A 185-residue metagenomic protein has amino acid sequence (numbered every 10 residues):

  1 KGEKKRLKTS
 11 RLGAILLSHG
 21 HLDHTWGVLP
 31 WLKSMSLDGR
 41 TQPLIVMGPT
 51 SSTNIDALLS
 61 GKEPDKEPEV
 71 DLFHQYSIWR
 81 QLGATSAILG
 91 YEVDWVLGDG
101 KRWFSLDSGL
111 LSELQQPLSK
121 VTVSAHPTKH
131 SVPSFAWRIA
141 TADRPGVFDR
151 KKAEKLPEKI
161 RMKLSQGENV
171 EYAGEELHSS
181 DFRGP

Functional and structural regions predicted by a protein language model:
K1-M47: Active-site metal-binding motif and surrounding structural segment of the metallo-beta-lactamase
G20, T25, T53-A57, V132 (+1 more regions): Eukaryotic short linear interaction motifs
L29, K33, H74-Q81, R138: A broadly conserved amphipathic alpha-helix scaffold signal in soluble, globular proteins
D38, T50, H130-V132: Short glycine/serine/proline-enriched coil/turn segments at secondary-structure junctions
R40-Q42, S51-W103: Active-site neighborhood of divalent metal-dependent phosphoester bond hydrolases
Q42-L44, Y91, V121, F135: Generic beta-strand structural signal
M47-P49, A140: Structured beta-strand/turn binding interfaces of compact recognition modules in eukaryotic regulators
V96-P185: Metal-dependent phosphodiesterase/nuclease catalytic metal-binding core
